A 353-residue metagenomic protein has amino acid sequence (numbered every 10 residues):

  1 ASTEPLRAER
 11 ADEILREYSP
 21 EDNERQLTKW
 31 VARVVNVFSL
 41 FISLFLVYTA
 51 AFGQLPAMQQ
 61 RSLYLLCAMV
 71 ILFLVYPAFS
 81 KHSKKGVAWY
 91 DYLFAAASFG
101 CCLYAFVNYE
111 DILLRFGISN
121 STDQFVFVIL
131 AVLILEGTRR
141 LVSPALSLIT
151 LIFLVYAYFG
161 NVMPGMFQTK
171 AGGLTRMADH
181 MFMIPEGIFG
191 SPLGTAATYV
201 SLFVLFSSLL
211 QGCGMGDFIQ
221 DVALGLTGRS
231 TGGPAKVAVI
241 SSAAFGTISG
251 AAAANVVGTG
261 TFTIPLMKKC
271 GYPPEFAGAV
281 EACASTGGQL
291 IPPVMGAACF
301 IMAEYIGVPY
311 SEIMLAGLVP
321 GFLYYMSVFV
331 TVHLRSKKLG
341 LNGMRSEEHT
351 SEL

Functional and structural regions predicted by a protein language model:
A1-L114, Q124-V128: Conserved, well-structured core domains of diverse proteins
S2-A32, L315-S351: Long, contiguous bundles of hydrophobic transmembrane helices that form the permeation core of multi-pass
L6, Y104-N108, I112, V256 (+3 more regions): Transmembrane-helix bundle segments that line or gate the permeation/cavity pathway in multi-pass membrane proteins
A57, S83-G86, I112-L205, S351: Hydrophobic transmembrane alpha-helices of multi-pass solute/ion transporters
S62-C67, G194-V204, S311-S327: Alpha-helical transmembrane segments
F73-S83, I134-R139, G212-F218: C-terminal ends of transmembrane helices
F153-A157, A243, S285, E304 (+2 more regions): Residue-level recognition of pore/gate-forming positions within transmembrane alpha-helices of multi-pass
Q220-G288: Hydrophobic transmembrane alpha-helices that form the pore/transport pathway of multi-pass ion and small-solute
